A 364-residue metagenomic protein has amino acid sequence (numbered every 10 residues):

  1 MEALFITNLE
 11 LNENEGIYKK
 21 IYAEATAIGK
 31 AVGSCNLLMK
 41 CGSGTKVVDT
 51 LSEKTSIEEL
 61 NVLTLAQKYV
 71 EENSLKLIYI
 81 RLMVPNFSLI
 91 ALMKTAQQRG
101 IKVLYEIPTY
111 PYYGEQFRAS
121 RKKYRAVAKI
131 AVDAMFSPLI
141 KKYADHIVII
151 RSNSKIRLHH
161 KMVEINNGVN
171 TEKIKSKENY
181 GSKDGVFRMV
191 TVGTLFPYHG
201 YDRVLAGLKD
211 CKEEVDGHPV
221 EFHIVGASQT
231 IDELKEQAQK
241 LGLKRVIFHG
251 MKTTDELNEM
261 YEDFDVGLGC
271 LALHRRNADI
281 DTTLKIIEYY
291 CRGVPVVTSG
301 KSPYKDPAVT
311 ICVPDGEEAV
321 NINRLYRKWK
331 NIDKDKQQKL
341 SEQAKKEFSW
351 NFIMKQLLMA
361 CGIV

Functional and structural regions predicted by a protein language model:
L4-I6, G181-L208, F222-H223, V266: Conserved donor-binding/catalytic core segment of Leloir-type glycosyltransferases
N14-E15, K19, H199, D255-M260 (+2 more regions): Nucleotide-sugar-dependent
G16, E317-V320, K330-G362: A charged, aromatic-enriched C-terminal amphipathic alpha-helix characteristic of glycosyltransferases across folds
G42, V192, V220-L234, G250: Glycosyltransferase donor-sugar binding loop
K94-Q98, Y105-E115, Y124-I147: Membrane-proximal helix-turn-helix segments that form the acceptor-binding/catalytic region of lipid-linked
K129-K177: Donor nucleotide-sugar binding/catalytic pocket of nucleotide-sugar-dependent glycosyltransferases
D232-V266: Nucleotide-activated donor-binding/catalytic signature segment of Leloir-type glycosyltransferases, i.e., the conserved
K305-Y326: Change "using UDP/GDP/dTDP sugars" to "using nucleotide sugars
